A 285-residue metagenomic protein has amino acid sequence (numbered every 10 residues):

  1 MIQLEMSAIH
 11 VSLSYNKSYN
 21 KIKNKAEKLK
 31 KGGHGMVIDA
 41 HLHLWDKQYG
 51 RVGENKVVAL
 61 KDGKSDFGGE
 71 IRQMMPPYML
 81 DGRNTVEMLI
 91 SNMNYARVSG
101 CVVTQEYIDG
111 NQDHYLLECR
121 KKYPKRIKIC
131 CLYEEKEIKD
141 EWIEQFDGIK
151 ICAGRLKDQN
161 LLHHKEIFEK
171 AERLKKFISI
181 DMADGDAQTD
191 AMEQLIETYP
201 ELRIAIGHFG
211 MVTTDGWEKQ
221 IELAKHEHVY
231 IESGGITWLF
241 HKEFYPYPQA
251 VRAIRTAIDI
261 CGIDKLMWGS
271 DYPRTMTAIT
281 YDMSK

Functional and structural regions predicted by a protein language model:
A8-V11: Short hydrophobic alpha-helical segments enriched in small aliphatic residues
N16-G35: Short, Lys/Arg-enriched N-terminal segments with co-localized hydrophobic residues within the first ~10-30 amino acids
K30-Q105, N111: An N-terminally biased module of ancient metal coordination in phosphate/nucleic-acid-related enzymes
L42-H43, E106, F209, G235 (+1 more regions): Active-site metal-binding loops of divalent metal-dependent hydrolases
N84-L89, H114-Y115, K136-I138, T189-M192 (+2 more regions): Alpha-helical scaffolding within the catalytic cores of extracellular/periplasmic polymer-degrading hydrolases
S99-G100, Y107-A187, Q194, Y230-E232 (+2 more regions): Active-site gating/metal-coordination segments in enzymes
T213-K285: H/E-rich (His + Asp/Glu) clusters that bind or coordinate divalent metals
